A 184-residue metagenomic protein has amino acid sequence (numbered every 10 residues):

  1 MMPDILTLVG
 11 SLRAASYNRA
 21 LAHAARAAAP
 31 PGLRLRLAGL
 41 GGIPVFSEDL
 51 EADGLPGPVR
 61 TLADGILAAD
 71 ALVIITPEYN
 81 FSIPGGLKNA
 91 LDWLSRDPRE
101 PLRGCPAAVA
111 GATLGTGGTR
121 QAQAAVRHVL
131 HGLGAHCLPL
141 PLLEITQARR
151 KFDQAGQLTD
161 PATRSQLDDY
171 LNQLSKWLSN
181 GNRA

Functional and structural regions predicted by a protein language model:
M2, L6, S47, H136-A184: Glycine-rich phosphate/pyrophosphate-binding loop and the adjoining helix
M2-G32: N-terminal beta1-alpha1 ligand-phosphate binding loop
I5, N18, A22, V59 (+4 more regions): A general structural signal for well-ordered alpha-helical segments in protein cores
L8-G10, A38, A110: Short hydrophobic segments within beta-strands
P30-R36, A135-H136: A generic structural motif
L40-P56: N-terminal beta-loop-helix "entrance" segment that forms/cooperates in small-molecule cofactor or anionic ligand
G54-G134: Helix-loop-strand module that forms the ligand-binding subsite of alpha/beta enzymes
